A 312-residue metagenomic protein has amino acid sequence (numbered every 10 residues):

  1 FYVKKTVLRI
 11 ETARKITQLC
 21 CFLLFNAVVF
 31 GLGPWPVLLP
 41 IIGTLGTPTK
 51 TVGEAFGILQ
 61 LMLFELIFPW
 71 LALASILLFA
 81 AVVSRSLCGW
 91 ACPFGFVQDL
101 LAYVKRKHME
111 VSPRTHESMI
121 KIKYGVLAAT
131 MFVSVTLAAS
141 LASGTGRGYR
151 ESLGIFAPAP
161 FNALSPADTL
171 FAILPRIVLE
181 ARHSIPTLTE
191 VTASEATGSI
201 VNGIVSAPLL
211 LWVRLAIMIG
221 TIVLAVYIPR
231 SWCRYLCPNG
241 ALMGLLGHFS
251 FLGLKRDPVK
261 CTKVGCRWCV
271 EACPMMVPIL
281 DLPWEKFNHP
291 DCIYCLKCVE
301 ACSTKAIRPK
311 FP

Functional and structural regions predicted by a protein language model:
F1-L282, N288-P312: Non-ligating segments of multi-cofactor redox enzymes
